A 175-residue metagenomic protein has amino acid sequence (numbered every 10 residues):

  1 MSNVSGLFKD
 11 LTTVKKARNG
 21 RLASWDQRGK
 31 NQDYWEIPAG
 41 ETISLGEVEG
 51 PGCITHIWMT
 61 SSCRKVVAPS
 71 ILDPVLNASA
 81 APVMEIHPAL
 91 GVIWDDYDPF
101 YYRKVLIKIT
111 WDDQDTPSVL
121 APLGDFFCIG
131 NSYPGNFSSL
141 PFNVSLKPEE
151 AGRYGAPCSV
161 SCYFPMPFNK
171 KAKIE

Functional and structural regions predicted by a protein language model:
M1-E175: Beta-strand-centric surfaces of beta-sandwich/beta-rich domains
